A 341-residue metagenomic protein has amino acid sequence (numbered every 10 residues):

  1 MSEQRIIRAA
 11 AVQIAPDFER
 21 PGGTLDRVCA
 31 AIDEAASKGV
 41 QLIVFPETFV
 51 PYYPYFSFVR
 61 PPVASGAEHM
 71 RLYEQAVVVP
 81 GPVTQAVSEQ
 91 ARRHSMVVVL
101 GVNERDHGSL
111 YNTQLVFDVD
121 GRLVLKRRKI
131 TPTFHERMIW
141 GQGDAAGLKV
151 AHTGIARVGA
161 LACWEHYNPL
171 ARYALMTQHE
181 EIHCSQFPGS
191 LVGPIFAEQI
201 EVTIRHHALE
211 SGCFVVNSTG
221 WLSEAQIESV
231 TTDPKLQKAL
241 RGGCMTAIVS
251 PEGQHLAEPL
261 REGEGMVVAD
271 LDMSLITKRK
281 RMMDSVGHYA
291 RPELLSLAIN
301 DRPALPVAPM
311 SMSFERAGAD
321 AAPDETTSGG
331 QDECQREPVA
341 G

Functional and structural regions predicted by a protein language model:
M1-L42: N-terminal active-site segment of His-dependent metallophosphoesterases
I6-D17, T113, K126-R128, V150 (+2 more regions): Active-site-proximal beta-strand elements of phosphoester/diester hydrolases
P21, D33-V119, G189-S211: Cys-nucleophile CN-hydrolase/nitrilase-fold catalytic domain and related Cys-dependent amidase chemistry that acts on
A76-V99, R157, C163-V267: CN hydrolase (nitrilase-like) catalytic-core segments centered on the catalytic cysteine and neighboring Lys/Glu
L100-V102, T113-V116, K149, T246-I248 (+1 more regions): Short beta-strand scaffold segments in enzyme catalytic cores
D120, K126-R127, P259: Short hydrophobic alpha-helix segments
T133-A151, H166-L170: Active-site glycine-rich loop that binds ribose-phosphate moieties when present
T219-G341: C-terminal beta-strand edge segments of enzyme domains
